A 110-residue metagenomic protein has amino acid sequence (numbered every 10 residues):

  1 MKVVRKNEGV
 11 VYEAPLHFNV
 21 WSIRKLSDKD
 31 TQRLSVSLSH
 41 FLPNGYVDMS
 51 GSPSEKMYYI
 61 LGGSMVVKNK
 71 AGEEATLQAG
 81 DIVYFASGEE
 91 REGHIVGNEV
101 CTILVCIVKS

Functional and structural regions predicted by a protein language model:
M1-S35: A short, N-terminal "cap"/entry segment at the start of jelly-roll beta-barrel domains of the cupin/DSBH fold
R24, S35-S52, S87-E90: Conserved short histidine dyad/triad with adjacent acidic residue
K25, Y46-S52, N69, A75 (+1 more regions): Short histidine-centered beta-strand/loop micro-motifs that create catalytic or ligand/metal-coordination sites
H40-F41, S52-V67: Short, conserved beta-strand element in jelly-roll/cupin
Y46-V47, G63-K68, I82: Short beta-strand segments in beta-sandwich/barrel cores
A71-S87: Short acidic-glycine-tyrosine-enriched beta hairpin
S87-S110: Ligand-binding loop in jelly-roll beta-barrel domains
